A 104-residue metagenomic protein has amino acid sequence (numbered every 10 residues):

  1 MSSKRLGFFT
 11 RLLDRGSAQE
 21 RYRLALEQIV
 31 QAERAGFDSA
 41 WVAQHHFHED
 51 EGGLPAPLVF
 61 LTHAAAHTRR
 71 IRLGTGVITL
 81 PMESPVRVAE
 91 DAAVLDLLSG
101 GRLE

Functional and structural regions predicted by a protein language model:
M1-H67, I71-L73: N-terminal beta1-alpha1-beta2 module of alpha/beta enzyme domains
S3-A18, M82-E104: Flexible, glycine-rich active-site loops centered on histidine and acidic residues that chelate a metal or position
P55, T68, T75, E90 (+1 more regions): Short, solvent-exposed loop/turn segments at the edges of secondary structure
T75-E83: Active-site nucleophile and cofactor-binding loops and adjacent substrate-binding regions of central metabolic enzymes
